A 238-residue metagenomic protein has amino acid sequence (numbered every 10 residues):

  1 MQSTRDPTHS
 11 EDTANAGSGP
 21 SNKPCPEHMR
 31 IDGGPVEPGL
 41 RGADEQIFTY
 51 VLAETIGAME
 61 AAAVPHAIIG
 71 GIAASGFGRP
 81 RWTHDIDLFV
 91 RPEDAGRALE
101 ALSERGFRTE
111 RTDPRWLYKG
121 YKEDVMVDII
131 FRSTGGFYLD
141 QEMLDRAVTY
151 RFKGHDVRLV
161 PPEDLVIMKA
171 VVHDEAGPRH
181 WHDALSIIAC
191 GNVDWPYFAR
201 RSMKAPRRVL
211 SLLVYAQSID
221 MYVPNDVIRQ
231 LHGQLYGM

Functional and structural regions predicted by a protein language model:
Q2-M238: Compositionally biased terminal segments of proteins
